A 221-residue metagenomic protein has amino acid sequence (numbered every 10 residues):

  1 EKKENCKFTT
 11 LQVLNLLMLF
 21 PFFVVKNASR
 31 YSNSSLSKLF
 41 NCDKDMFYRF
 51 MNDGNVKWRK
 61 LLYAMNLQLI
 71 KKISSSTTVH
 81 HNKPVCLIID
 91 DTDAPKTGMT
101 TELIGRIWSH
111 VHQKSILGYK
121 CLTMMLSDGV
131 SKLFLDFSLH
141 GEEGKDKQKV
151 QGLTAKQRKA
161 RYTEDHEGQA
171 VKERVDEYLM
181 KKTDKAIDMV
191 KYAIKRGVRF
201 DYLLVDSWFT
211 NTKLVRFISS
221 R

Functional and structural regions predicted by a protein language model:
E1-L203, W208-R221: Conserved, well-structured functional cores that handle cations and Mg-NTP chemistry
